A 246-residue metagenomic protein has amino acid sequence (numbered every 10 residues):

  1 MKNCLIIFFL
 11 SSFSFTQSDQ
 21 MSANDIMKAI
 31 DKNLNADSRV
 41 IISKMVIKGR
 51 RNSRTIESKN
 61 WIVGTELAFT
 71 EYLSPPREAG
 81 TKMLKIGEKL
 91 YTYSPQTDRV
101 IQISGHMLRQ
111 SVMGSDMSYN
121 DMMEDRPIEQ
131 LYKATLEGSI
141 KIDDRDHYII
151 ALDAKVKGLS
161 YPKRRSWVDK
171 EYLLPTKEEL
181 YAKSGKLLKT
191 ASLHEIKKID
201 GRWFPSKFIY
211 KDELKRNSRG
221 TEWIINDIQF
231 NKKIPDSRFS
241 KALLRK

Functional and structural regions predicted by a protein language model:
N3-S12: Sec-dependent N-terminal signal peptides
S18-S38, K44, S53-R54, A79-K82 (+4 more regions): Flexible, processing/modification-adjacent segments and terminal tails in exported/periplasmic/extracellular proteins
R39, S43, A68-T70, R164 (+2 more regions): One face of beta-strands
V40-R77, L173: N-terminal, post-signal-peptide region of Sec/Tat-exported proteins
W61-I62, L84, W167, K197: Well-ordered beta-strand positions
V63-G64, I86, I142, I199: Structural motif
E66-L67, K89-L90, R99, Y172-L174: Structural motif
I103, M123, D143-S240: Gly/Pro-enriched, hydrophobic low-complexity segments that function as extracytoplasmic propeptides/linkers
